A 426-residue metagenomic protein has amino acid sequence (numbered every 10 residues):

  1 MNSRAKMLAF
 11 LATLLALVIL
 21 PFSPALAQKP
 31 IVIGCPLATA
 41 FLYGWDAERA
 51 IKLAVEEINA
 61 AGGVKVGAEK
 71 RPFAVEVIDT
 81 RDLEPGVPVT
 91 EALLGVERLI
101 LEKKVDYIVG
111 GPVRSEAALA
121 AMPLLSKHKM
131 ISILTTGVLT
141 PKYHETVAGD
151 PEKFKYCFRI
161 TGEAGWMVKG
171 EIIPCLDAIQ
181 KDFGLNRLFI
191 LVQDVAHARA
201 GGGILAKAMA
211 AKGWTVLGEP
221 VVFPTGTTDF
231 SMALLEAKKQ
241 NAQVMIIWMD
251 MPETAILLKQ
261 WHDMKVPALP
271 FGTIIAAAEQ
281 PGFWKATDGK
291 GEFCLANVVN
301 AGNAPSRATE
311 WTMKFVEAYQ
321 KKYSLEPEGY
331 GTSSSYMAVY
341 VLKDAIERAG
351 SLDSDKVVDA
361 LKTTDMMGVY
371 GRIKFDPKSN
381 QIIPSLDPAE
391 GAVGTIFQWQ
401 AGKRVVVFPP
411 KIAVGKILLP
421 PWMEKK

Functional and structural regions predicted by a protein language model:
A9-P21: Bacterial N-terminal signal peptides
F22-A27: Sec/Tat signal peptide C-region and signal peptidase I cleavage site
G34-K52, I78-P85, V89, P112-R114 (+4 more regions): Extracytoplasmic "Venus flytrap"
L42-R49, V64-A148, I160, V222-F230 (+1 more regions): Beta-alpha junction/loop-to-helix N-cap segments that form part of ligand/metal-binding clefts
G44-V66, G203-A211: Short, polar/charged alpha-helical segment
V105-E219, L269-L295: Extracytoplasmic ligand/sensor domains, especially the bilobed periplasmic-binding protein
A164-G165, W261-Y336, E347-R348, V407-G415 (+1 more regions): Extracellular/periplasmic periplasmic-binding protein-like sensory domains
Y319-G329, K343-V406: Segments of small-molecule ligand-sensing domains
